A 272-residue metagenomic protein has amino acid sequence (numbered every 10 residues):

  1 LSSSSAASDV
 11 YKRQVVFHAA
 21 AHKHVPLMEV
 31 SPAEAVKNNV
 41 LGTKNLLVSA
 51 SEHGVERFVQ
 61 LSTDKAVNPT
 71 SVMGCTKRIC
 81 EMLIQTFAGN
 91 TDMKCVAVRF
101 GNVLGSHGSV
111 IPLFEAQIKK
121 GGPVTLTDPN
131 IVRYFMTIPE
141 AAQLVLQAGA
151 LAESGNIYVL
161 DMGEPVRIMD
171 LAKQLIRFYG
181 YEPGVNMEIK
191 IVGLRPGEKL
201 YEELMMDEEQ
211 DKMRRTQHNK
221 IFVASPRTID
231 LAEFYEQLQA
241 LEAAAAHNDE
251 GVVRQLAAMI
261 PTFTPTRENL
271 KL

Functional and structural regions predicted by a protein language model:
L1-A7, Y11: Single conserved hydrophobic/aromatic residue that forms the stacking wall/gate of nucleotide- or nucleobase-binding
S4-S5, N39, S62, R99 (+2 more regions): Short, cationic motifs built from Arg/Lys/His that form the positively charged side of catalytic pockets
V15-F17, V59: N-terminal Rossmann-like NAD(P) cofactor-binding module of classical short-chain dehydrogenase/reductase
A19-A20, S62, D128, D161: Glycine-rich, histidine-containing beta strand-loop boundary motifs that form or position
H22-E81, T86-A88: Conserved Rossmann-fold NAD(P)-dependent oxidoreductase catalytic core, especially the SDR/UDP-sugar
M82-V103, H107-L272: Strand-loop microenvironment adjacent to phosphate/nucleotide-handling motifs in alpha/beta enzyme folds
